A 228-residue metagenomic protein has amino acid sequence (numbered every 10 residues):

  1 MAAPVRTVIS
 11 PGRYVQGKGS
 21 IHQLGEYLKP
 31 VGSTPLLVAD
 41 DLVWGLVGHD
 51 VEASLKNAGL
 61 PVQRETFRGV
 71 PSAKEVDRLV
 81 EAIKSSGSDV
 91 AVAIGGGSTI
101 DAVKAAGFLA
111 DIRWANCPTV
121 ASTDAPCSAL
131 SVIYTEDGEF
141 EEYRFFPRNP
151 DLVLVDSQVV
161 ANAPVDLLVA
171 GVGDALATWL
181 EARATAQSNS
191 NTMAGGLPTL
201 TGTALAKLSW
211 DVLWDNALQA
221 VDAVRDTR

Functional and structural regions predicted by a protein language model:
M1-V90: ATP/NTP phosphate-donor binding region
G12, F108-L205: A glycine/threonine-rich phosphate-anchoring loop and its flanking beta-alpha core in nucleotide/phosphate-binding
G17, G97, L176: Short, conserved catalytic/metal-binding motifs centered on acidic residues
I21, W44-G48, S98-A105, T123-C127: Short glycine/serine/threonine-rich phosphate/pyrophosphate-binding segments that cradle anionic phosphate groups
G25, E52, D77-V80, G173-A184 (+1 more regions): Predominant activation on well-ordered alpha-helical scaffold segments within soluble catalytic domains
V31, A58, S86, V160-A161 (+2 more regions): Change "in soluble alpha/beta enzymes" to "in soluble alpha/beta proteins
I83-V120: A short, small-residue-rich loop immediately preceding and capping a beta-strand
T192-R228: Active-site segments that bind and position negatively charged phosphate/pyrophosphate groups
